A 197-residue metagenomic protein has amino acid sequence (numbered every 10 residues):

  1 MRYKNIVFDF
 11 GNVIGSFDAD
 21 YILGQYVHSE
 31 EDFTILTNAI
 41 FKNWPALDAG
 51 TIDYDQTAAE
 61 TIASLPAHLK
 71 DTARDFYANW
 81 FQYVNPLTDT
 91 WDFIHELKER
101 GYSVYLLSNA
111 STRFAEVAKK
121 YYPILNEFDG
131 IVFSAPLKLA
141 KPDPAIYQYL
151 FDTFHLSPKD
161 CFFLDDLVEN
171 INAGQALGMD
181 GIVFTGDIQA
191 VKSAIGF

Functional and structural regions predicted by a protein language model:
M1-A39, H68, A176-L177, Q189-G196: Active-site neighborhood of HAD-like aspartate-dependent phosphohydrolases
M1-K4, S111-T112, E116-F197: Asp-based, Mg2+/Mn2+-dependent phosphohydrolase catalytic module
D9-N12, G50, L106, I131 (+1 more regions): Generic structural signal for small/hydrophobic residues in well-ordered secondary structure, especially within
Y21, K42, Q56, E60 (+8 more regions): Alpha-helical elements of Rossmann-like donor-binding domains used by nucleotide-donor carbohydrate transfer enzymes
G24-V27, E31-S64: Alpha-helical substrate-recognition element adjacent to the catalytic core
N43-A46, N79-Y83, S111, L137: Short histidine/acidic/glycine/proline-rich micro-motifs that form metal- and phosphate-coordinating active-site loops
L47-W91: Metal-dependent phosphoesterase signature
R74-Y105, E116, P144: Short, acidic loop-to-helix structural element flanking the phosphoryl-transfer center in phosphate-processing enzymes
